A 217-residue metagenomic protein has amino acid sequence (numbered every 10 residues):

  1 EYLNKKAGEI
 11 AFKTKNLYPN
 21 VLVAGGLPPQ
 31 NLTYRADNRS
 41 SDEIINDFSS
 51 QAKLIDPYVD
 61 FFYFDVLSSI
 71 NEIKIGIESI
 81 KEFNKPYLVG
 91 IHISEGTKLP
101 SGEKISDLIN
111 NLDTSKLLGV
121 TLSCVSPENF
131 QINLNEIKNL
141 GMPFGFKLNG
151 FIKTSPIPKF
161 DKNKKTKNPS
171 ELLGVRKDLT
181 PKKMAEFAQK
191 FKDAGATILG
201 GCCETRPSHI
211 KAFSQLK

Functional and structural regions predicted by a protein language model:
E1-K217: Domain-level signal for soluble alpha/beta catalytic cores
